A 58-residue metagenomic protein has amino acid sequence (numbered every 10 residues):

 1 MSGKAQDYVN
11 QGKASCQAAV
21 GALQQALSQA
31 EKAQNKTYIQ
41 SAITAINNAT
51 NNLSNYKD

Functional and structural regions predicted by a protein language model:
M1-L27: N-terminal acidic leader/helix
A18-D58: Short, charge-rich amphipathic interface segments used for partner binding and complex assembly
